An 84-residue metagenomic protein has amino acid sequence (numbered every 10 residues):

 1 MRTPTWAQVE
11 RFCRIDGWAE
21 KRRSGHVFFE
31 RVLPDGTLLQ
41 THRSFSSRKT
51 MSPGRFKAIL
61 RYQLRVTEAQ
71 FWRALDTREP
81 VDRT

Functional and structural regions predicted by a protein language model:
M1-T84: Basic nucleic-acid-binding interfaces
